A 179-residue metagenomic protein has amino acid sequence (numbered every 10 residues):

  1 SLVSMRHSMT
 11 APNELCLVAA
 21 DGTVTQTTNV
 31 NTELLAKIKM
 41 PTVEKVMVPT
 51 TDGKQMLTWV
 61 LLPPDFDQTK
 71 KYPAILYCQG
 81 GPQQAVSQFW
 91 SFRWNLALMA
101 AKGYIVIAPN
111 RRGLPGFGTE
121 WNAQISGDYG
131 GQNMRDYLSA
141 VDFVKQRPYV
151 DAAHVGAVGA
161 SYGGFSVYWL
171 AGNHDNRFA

Functional and structural regions predicted by a protein language model:
S1-A179: Serine-hydrolase catalytic core recognition
